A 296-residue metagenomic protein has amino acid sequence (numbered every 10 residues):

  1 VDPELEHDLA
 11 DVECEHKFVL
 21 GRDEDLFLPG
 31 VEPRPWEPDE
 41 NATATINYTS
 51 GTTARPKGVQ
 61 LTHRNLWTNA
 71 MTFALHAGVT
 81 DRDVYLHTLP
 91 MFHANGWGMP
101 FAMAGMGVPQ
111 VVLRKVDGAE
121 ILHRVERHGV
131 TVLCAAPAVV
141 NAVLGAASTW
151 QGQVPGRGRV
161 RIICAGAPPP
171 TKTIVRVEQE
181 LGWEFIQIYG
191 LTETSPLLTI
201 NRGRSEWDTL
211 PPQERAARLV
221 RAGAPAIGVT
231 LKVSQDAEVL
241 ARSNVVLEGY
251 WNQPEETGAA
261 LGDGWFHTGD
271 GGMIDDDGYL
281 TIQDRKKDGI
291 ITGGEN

Functional and structural regions predicted by a protein language model:
V1-P29, P33-E37: Structural core segment of the AMP-binding/adenylate-forming
V31-Y48, R55, G78-V84: Conserved pre-ATP/AMP-binding loop-to-beta segment of ANL
T43, T49-T52, Y85, M91 (+6 more regions): Conserved S/T- and glycine-rich ATP-binding loop of Class I adenylate-forming
A44-T68: Conserved AMP-binding A3 loop
W67-V84, F92-V132, A146-A147, G203: Conserved AMP-binding/adenylation subdomain of ANL enzymes
G105, V130-A135, L144-A216, T230-K232: Gly/Ser/Thr-rich phosphate-binding loop
V220-P225, V229, S234, E238-N296: Conserved ATP-binding/catalytic segment of the ANL
